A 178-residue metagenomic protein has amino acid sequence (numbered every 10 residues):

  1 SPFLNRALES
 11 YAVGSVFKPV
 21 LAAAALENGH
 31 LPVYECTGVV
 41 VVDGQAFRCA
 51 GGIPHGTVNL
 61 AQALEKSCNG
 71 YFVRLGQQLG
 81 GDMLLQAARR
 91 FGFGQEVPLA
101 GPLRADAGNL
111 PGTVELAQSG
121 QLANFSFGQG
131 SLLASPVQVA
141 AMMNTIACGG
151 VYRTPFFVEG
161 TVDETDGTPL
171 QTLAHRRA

Functional and structural regions predicted by a protein language model:
S1-S15, V20-A178: Beta-lactam-recognizing serine transpeptidase/beta-lactamase-like catalytic domain environment
